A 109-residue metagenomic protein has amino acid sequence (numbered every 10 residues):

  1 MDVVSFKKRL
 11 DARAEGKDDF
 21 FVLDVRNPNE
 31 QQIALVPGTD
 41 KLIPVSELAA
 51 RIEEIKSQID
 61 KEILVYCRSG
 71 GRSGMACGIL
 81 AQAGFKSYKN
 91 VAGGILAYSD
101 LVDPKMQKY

Functional and structural regions predicted by a protein language model:
M1-F21, P28-E62, R72-Y109: Rhodanese-like catalytic fold shared by cysteine-dependent sulfurtransferases and DSP/PTP-type phosphatases
V65-C67: Short, surface-exposed ligand- or partner-binding patches at beta-edge/loop junctions that are enriched in aromatics
